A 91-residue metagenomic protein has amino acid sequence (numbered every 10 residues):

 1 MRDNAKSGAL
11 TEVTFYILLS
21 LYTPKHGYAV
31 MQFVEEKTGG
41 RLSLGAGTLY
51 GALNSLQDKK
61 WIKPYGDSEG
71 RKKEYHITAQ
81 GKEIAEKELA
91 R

Functional and structural regions predicted by a protein language model:
M1-K6: Short, Lys/Arg-enriched N-terminal segment that forms or immediately precedes the first helix of a structured domain
S7-T48: N-terminal helix-turn-helix DNA-binding core of bacterial DNA-binding proteins
L49-L56: Basic amphipathic alpha-helical segments that dock to polyanions
K60: Glycine-centered, phosphate/nucleic-acid-interacting loop/turn motifs that mediate DNA/RNA or nucleotide
P64: Short beta-strand "wing" residues that participate in macromolecule-binding interfaces
E69-L89: Basic, amphipathic "hinge/linker" alpha-helix immediately C-terminal to the N-terminal HTH DNA-binding motif
